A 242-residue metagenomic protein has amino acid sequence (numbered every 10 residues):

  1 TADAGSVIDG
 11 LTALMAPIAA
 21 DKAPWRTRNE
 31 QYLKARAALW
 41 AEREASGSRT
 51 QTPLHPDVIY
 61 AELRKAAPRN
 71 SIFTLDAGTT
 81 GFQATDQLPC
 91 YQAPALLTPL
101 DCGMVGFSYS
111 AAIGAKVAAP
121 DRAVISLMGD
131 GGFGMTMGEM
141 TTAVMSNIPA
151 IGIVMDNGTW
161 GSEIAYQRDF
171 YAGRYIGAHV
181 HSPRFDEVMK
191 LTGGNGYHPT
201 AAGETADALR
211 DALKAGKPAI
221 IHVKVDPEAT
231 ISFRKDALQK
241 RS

Functional and structural regions predicted by a protein language model:
T1-A2, A16, R168-A208: Conserved thiamine diphosphate
T1-Q31, L209: Glycine-rich, acidic loop regions that bind phosphate or pyrophosphate groups
S6, A77-T79, D156-T159, V225-A229: Glycine-rich beta-alpha junction loops
L33-S110, A115: Active-site diphosphate/adenylate-binding microenvironment
L63, L75, G114, D130 (+5 more regions): Hydrophobic, well-ordered secondary-structure elements that form the walls of internal hydrophobic environments
F82-W160: Thiamine diphosphate
A93-L100, M135, I164-G177, G194-N195: Short beta-alpha connecting loops at secondary-structure transitions that line or flank enzyme active sites
R168, A202-S242: Glycine/aspartate-rich loop-and-adjacent alpha/beta segment that forms the canonical ThDP
